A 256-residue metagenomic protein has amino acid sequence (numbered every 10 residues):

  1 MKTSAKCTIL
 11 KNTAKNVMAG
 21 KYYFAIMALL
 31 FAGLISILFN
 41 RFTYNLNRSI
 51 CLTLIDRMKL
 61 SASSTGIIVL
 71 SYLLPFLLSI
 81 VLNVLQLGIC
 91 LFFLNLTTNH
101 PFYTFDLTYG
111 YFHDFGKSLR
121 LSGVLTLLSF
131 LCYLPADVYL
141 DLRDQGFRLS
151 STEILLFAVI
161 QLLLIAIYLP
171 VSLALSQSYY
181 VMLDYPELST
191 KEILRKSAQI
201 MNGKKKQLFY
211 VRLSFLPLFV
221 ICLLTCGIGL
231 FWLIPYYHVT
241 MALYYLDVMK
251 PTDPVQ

Functional and structural regions predicted by a protein language model:
M1-Q256: Hydrophobic alpha-helical membrane segments
